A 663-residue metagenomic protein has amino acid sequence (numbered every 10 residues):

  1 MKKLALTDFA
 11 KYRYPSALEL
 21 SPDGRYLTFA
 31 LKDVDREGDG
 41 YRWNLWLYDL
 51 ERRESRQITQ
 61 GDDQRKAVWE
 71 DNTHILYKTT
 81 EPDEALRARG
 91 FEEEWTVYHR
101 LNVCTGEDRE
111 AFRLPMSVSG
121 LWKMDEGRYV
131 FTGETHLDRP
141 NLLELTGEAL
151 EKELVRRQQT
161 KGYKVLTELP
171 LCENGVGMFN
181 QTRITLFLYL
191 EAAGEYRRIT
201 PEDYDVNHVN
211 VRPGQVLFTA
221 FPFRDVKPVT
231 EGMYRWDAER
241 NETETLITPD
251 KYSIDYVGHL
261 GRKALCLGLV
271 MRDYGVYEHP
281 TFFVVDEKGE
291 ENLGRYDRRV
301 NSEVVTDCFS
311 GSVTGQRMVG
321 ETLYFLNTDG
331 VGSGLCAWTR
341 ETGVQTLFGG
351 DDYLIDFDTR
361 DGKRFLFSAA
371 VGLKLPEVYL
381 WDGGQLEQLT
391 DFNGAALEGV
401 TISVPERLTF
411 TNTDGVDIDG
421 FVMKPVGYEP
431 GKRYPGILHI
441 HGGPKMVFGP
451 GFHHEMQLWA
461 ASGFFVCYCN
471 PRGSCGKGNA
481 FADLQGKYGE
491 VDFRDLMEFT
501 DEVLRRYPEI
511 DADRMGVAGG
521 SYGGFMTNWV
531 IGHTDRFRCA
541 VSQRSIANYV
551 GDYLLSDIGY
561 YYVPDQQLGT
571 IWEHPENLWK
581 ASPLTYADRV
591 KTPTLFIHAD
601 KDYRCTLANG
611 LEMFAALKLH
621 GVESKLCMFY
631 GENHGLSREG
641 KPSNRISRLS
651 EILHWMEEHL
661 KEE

Functional and structural regions predicted by a protein language model:
M1-Y14, L47-R65, R89-E94, R100-V118 (+9 more regions): Multi-bladed beta-propeller domains
Y12-L27, G61-T79, E84, P115-T135 (+12 more regions): Conserved beta-propeller blade repeats
A17-E19, Q159, V165-T167, C172-E173 (+8 more regions): Non-catalytic accessory segments flanking enzyme active sites
A30-E51: Beta-propeller domains
E37-W43, E84-W95, G177-R183, D225-E231 (+3 more regions): Short, solvent-exposed loop/turn segments at conserved positions within beta-propeller repeat blades
W43, A85-W95, T135-F187, P280-F282 (+3 more regions): Predominantly five- to eight-bladed beta-propeller fold
F392-D513, G520, L554: Cap/lid segment of the alpha/beta-hydrolase catalytic domain
P471-E663: Active-site-proximal cap/loop segments of hydrolase catalytic domains
